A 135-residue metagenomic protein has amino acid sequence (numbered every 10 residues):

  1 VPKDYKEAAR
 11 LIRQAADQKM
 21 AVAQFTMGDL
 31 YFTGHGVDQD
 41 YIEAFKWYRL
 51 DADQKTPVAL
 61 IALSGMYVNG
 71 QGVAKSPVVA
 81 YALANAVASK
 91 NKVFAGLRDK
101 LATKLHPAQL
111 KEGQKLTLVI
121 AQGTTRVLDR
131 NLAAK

Functional and structural regions predicted by a protein language model:
V1, L11, F25-T33, V37 (+4 more regions): Hydrophobic face of amphipathic alpha-helices that form TPR/SEL1-like repeat modules and related alpha-solenoid
V1-K3, D17-Q18, V22, Y31-Q39 (+4 more regions): Short coil/turn and helix-start
K90-K135: Terminal, low-structured helical/coil segments at or just beyond the last alpha-helical repeat
